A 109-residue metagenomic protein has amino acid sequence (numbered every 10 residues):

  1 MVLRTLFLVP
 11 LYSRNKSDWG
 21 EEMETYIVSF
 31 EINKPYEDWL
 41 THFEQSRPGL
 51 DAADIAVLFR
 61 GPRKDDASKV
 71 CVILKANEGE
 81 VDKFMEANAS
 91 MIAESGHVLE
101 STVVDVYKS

Functional and structural regions predicted by a protein language model:
V2-M91, H97, T102-S109: Short S/T/G/P-rich N-terminal loop/turn motif that feeds into the first structured element of a domain
